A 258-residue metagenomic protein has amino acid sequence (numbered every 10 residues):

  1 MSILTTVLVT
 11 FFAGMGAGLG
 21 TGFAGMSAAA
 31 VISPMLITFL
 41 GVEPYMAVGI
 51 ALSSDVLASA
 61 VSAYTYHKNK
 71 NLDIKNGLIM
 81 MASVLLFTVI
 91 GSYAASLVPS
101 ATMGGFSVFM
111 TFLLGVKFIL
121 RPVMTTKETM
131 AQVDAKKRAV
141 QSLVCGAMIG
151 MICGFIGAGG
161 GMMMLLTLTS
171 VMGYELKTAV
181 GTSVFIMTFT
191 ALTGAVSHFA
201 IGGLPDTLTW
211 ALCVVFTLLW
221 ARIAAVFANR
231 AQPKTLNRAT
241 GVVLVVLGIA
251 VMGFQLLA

Functional and structural regions predicted by a protein language model:
M1-L19, S33-F39, P44, T65-M151 (+2 more regions): Juxtamembrane transmembrane-helix boundary motif
M1-T6, T10, S53-Y64, G159-L168 (+1 more regions): Hydrophobic, membrane-facing alpha-helical anchors
G18, V48-V56, V180-A191, L244: Transmembrane helix-bundle signature of multi-pass membrane transporters/permeases
F23-I32, G157-T167: Transmembrane helix boundary and interhelical junction motifs in multipass membrane proteins
V42-I50, K75-N76, G173-V184: Membrane-interface alpha-helices at helix entry/exit sites of multi-pass transporters
S54, T182-F199, L208-A221: A small-residue-rich subset of transmembrane alpha-helices
T126-K127, L143, A158-M163, Y174-T178: Short, structured loop/turn "capping" segments at alpha-beta junctions
